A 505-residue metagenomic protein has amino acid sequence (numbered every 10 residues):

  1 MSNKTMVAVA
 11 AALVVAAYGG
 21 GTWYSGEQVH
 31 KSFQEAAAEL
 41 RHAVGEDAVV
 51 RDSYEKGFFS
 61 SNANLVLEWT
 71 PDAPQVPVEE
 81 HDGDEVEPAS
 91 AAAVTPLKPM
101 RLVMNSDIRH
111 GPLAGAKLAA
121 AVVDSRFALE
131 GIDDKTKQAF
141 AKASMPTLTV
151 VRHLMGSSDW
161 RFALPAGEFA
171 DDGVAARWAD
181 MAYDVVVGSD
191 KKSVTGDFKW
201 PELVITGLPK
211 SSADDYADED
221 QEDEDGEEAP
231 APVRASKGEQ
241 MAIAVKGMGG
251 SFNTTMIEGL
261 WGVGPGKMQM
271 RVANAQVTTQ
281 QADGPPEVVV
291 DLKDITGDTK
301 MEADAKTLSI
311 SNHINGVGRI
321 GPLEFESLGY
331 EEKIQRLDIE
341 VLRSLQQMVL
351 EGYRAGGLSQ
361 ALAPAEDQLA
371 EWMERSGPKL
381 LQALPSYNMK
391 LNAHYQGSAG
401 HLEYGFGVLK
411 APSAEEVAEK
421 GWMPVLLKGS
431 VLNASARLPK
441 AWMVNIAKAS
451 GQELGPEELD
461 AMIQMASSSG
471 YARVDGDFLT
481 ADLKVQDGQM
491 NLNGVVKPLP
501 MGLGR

Functional and structural regions predicted by a protein language model:
M1-M6: Positively charged n-region of N-terminal signal peptides that target proteins for export
V7-V9, A17-R505: Glycine-rich, small/hydroxylated-residue low-complexity segments
